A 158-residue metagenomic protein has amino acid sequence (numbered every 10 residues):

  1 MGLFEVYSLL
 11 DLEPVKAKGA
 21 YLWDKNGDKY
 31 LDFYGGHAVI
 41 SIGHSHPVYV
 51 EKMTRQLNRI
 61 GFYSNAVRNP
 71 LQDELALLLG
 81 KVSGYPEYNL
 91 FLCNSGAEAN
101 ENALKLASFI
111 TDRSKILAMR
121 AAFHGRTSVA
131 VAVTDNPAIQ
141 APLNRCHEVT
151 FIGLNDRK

Functional and structural regions predicted by a protein language model:
M1-A20, L78: Active-site-adjacent loop/helix segments that line or gate small-molecule/cofactor pockets in enzymes
L3, K29-R113: Glycine-rich loop-to-alpha-helix module at the N-terminal edge of alpha/beta enzyme cores
F4-V6, P14, Y34, R59 (+3 more regions): Short, functionally important structural connectors and interaction interfaces within domains
L10, K18-G19, K29, N89 (+1 more regions): A generic secondary-structure signal marking the coil-to-beta-strand transition
G19, H44-P47, N65-R68, S128 (+2 more regions): Short capping/connector residues at structural and topological boundaries
D24-K25: Short, acidic, Ser/Thr-enriched surface-loop or helix-capping motifs
L77-K158: PLP-dependent aspartate aminotransferase-fold enzymes
